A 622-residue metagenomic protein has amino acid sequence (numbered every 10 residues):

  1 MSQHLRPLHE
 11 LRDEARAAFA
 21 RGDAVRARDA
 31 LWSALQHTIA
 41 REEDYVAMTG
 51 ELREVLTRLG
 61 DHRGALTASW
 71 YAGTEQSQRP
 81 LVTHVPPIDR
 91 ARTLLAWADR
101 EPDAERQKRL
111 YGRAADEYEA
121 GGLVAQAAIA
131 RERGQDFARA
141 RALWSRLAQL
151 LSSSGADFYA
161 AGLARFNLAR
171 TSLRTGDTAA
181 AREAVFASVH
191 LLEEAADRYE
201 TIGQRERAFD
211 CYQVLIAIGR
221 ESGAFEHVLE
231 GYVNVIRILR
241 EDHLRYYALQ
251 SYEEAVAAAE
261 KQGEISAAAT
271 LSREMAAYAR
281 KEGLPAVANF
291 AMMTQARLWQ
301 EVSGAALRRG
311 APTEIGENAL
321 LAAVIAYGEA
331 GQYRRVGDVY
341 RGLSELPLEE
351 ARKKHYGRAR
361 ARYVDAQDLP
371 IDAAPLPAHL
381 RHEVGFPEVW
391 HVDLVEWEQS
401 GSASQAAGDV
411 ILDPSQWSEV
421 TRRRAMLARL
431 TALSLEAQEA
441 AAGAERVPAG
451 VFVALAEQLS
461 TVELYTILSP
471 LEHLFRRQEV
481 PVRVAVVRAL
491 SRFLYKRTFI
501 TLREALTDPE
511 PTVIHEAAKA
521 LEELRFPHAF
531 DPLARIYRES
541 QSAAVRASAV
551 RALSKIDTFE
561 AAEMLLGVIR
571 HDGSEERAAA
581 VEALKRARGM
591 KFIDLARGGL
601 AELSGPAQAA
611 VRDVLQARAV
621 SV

Functional and structural regions predicted by a protein language model:
F19, T57, D99-P102, R106 (+16 more regions): Hydrophobic/aromatic side-chain positions at a characteristic register within alpha-helices of tetratricopeptide repeats
V124, R423, P448-F452, R483 (+4 more regions): Residue-level detector of extended alpha-helical repeat arrays and alpha-solenoid scaffolds
A164, V339, M426, P448-V451 (+7 more regions): Conserved hydrophobic register position within alpha-solenoid helical repeats
P347, S434, L459-E463, L490 (+8 more regions): Alpha-solenoid repeat junctions
A407, R423-A442, L464-L474, Y495-T507 (+4 more regions): Amphipathic alpha-helical scaffolding segments comprising HEAT/armadillo-like alpha-solenoid repeats
P448, Q478-E479, P509-E510, Q541-S542 (+3 more regions): Short inter-helical turns and helix N-cap capping residues of alpha-solenoid HEAT/ARM repeat scaffolds
